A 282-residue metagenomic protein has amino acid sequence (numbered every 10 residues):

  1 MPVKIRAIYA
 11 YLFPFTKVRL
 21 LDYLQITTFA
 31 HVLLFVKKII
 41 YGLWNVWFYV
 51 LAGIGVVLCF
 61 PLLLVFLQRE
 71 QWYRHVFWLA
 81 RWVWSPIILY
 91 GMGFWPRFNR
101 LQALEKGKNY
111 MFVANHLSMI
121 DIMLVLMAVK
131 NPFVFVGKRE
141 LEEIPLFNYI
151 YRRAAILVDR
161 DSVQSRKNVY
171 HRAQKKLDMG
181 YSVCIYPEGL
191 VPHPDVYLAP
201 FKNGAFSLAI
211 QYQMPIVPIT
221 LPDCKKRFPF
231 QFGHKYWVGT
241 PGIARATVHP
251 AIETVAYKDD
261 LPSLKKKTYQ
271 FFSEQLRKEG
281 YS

Functional and structural regions predicted by a protein language model:
P2-V3, A10: Cationic, amphipathic, low-complexity segments that mediate targeting or membrane/lipid association
A10, T16, A30-V32: Short hydrophobic alpha-helical segments enriched in small aliphatic residues
Y11, D22-Y23: Intrinsic-disorder-associated, low-complexity terminal segments enriched in Asp/Asn/His/Tyr and depleted of Lys/Arg
Y23-W95: N-terminal membrane-anchoring alpha-helices
F35, I39, N168-S282: Non-catalytic C-terminal accessory region of glycerolipid acyltransferases and related lyso-lipid remodeling enzymes
V56-L79, L89-M92, R100, K106-V163: Catalytic core of membrane glycerolipid acyltransferases/transacylases, capturing the structured, soluble-facing
G91-N99, R166-K167, F228-Q231: Short gly/ser/thr-rich secondary-structure transition/capping motifs
